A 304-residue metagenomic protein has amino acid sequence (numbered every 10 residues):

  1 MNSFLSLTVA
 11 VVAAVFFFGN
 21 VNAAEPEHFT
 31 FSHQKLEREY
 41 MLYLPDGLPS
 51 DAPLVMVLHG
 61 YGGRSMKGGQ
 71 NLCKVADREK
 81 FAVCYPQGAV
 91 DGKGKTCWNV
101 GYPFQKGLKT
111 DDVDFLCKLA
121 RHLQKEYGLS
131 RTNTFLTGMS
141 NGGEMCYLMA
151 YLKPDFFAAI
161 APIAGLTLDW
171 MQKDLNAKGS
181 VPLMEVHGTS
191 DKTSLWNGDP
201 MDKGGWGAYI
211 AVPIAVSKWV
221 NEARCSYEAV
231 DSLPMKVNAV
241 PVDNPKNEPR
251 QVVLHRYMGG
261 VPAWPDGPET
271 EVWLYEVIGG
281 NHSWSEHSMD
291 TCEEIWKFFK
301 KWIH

Functional and structural regions predicted by a protein language model:
M1-V9: Bacterial N-terminal signal peptides that target proteins for export
G19-L54, K67-Q70, V75-R78, A82 (+8 more regions): A domain-start/cap signature at the N-terminus of enzymes
H59-G63, G280: Active-site glycine-rich loops that stabilize anionic/oxyanionic intermediates across multiple enzyme folds
Q87-D111: Cap/lid segment of the alpha/beta-hydrolase catalytic domain
D114-T132: Conserved acidic catalytic loop of the alpha/beta-hydrolase fold
E185-H187: Short beta-strand/loop motif that positions the catalytic acidic residue of the alpha/beta-hydrolase fold
T189-K236: Accessory cap/linker subdomain of secreted extracellular hydrolases
